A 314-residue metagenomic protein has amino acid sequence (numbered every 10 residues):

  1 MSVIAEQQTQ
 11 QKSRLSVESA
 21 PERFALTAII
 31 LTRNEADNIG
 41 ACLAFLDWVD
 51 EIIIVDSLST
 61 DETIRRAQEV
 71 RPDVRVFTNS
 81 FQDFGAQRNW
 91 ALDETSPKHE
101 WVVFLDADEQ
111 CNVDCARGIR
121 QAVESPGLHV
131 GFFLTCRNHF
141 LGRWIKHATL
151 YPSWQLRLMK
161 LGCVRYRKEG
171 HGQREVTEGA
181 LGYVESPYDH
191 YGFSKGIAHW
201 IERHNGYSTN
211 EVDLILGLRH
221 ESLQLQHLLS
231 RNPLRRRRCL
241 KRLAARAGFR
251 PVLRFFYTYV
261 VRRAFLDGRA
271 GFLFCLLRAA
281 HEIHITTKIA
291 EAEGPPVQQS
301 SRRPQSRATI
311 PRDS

Functional and structural regions predicted by a protein language model:
M1-F45: N-proximal low-complexity "stem/linker" segments adjacent to membrane-targeting elements
S2-I4, G85-L92, N112-E293, T309 (+1 more regions): Catalytic-site signature of metal-activated, phosphate-bearing donor transferases, centered on the GT-A/GT-A-like
E22-T27, L43-I54, E62, R71-R75 (+1 more regions): Short loop->beta transition adjacent to catalytic acidic/histidine clusters or analogous donor-positioning motifs
A36, F45, D56-R66, F81 (+1 more regions): A conserved acidic beta->alpha catalytic loop
N38-G40, D61-V70, D114-C115: Acidic helix N-cap motif at the loop->helix transition within catalytic regions of sugar-transfer enzymes
S57, N79-F81, H99, L105-E109 (+2 more regions): Short acidic donor-binding/metal-coordinating loop in glycosyltransferase active sites
N89-W101: Active-site nucleotide-sugar/metal-binding loop of Leloir-type enzymes
Q305-S306: Intrinsic disorder
